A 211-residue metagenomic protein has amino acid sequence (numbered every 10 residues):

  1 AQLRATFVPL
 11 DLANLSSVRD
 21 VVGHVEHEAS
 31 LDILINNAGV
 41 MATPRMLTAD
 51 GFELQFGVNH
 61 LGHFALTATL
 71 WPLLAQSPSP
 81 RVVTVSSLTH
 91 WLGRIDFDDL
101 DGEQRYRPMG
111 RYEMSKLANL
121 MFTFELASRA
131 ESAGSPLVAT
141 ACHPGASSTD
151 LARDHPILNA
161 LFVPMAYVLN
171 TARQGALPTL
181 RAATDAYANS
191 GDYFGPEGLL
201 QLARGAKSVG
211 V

Functional and structural regions predicted by a protein language model:
A1-H155: Rossmann-fold NAD(P)H-dependent dehydrogenase/reductase core
A1-Q2, A13, H27-S30, P196-V211: Proteins with a high burden of low-complexity, intrinsically disordered sequence enriched in S/T/G/P/A and R, requiring
V18, S115, V163-V209: C-terminal helical subdomain
V22-L34, I157-A172, N189: Extended low-complexity acidic/polar segments
D98-Y106, H155-V163, A203-G210: Short glycine/proline- and charge-enriched loop/turn segments that cap or connect secondary-structure elements
